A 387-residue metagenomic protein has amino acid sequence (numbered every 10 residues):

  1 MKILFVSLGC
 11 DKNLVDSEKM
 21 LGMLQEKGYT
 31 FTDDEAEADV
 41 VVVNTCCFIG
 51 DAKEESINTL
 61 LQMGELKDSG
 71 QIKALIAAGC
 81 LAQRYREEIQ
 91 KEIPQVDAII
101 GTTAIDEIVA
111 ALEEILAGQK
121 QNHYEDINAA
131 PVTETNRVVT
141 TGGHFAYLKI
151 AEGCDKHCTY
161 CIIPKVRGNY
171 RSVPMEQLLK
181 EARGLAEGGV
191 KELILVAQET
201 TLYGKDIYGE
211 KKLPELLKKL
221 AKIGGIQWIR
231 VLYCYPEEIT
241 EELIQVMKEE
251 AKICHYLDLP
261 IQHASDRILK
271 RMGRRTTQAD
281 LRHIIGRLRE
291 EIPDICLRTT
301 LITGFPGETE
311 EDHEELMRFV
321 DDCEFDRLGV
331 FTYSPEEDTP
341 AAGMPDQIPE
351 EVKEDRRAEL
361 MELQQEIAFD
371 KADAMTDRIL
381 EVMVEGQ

Functional and structural regions predicted by a protein language model:
M1-Y203, E242, L257, Q278-E290 (+5 more regions): Proteins enriched for Cys/Gly/acidic motifs involved in redox and nucleic-acid/cofactor modification
C47-F48, R167-G168, I207-E210, K270-T276 (+1 more regions): Short glycine-enriched, charge-decorated loop/helix-capping segments at active-site entrances that position
L75-A77, R84, E187-E311: Conserved SAM/AdoMet-binding glycine-rich loop
G225, F325, G343-M344, I348 (+1 more regions): Conserved N-terminal phosphate-binding loop of PLP-dependent enzymes in the Aspartate aminotransferase
C234, I302, Y333-P335, E385-Q387: Histidine- and/or cysteine-centered catalytic micro-motif in compact active-site loops
L259, T300, V320, L328 (+1 more regions): Hydrophobic, well-ordered secondary-structure elements that form the walls of internal hydrophobic environments
E308, D322-F325: Contiguous mid-protein beta-loop-alpha structural module that forms a pocket-lining wall or clamp of enzyme active
T376-Q387: Structural detector for short beta-strands of small beta-barrel domains
